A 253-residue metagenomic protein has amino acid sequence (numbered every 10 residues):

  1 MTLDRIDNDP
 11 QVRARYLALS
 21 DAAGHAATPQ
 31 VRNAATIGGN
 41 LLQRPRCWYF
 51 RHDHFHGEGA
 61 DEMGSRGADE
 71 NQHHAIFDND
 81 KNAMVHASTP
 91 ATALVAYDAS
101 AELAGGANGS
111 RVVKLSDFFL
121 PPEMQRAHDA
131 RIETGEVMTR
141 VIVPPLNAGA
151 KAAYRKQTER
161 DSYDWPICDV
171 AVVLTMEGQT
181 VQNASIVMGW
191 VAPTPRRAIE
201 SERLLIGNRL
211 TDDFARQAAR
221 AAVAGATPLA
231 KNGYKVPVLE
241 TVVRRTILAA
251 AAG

Functional and structural regions predicted by a protein language model:
M1-G253: C-terminal structural segment of proteins
